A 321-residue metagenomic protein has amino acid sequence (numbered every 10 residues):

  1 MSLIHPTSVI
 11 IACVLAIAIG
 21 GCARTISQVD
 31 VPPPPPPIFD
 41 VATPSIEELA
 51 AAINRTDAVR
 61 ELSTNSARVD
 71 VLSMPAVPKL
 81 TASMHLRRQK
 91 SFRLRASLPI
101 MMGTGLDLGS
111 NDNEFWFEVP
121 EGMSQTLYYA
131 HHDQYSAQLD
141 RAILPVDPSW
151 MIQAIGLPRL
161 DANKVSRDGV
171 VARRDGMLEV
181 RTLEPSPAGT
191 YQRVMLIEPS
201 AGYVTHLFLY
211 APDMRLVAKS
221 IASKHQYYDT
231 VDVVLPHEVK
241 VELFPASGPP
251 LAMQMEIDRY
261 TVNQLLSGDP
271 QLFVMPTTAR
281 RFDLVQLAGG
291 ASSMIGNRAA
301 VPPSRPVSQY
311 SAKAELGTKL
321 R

Functional and structural regions predicted by a protein language model:
M1-I11: Bacterial N-terminal signal peptides that target proteins for export
V9-G20: Bacterial N-terminal signal peptides
C22-P78, H85, L139-P145, A162 (+1 more regions): N-terminal leader/targeting segments and the immediate start of mature chains
A23-P37, R174-G176, A211-R321: Non-transmembrane domains of secretory- and envelope-associated proteins
R24-I26, K90-W150, L284-V285: An acidic-aromatic
I46, P120-V194: Flexible, processing/modification-adjacent segments and terminal tails in exported/periplasmic/extracellular proteins
L62-S66, V77-K79, Q89, A96 (+4 more regions): Extended beta-sheet lipid-handling architectures
S186-A218: Short helix-loop boundary/capping segments
